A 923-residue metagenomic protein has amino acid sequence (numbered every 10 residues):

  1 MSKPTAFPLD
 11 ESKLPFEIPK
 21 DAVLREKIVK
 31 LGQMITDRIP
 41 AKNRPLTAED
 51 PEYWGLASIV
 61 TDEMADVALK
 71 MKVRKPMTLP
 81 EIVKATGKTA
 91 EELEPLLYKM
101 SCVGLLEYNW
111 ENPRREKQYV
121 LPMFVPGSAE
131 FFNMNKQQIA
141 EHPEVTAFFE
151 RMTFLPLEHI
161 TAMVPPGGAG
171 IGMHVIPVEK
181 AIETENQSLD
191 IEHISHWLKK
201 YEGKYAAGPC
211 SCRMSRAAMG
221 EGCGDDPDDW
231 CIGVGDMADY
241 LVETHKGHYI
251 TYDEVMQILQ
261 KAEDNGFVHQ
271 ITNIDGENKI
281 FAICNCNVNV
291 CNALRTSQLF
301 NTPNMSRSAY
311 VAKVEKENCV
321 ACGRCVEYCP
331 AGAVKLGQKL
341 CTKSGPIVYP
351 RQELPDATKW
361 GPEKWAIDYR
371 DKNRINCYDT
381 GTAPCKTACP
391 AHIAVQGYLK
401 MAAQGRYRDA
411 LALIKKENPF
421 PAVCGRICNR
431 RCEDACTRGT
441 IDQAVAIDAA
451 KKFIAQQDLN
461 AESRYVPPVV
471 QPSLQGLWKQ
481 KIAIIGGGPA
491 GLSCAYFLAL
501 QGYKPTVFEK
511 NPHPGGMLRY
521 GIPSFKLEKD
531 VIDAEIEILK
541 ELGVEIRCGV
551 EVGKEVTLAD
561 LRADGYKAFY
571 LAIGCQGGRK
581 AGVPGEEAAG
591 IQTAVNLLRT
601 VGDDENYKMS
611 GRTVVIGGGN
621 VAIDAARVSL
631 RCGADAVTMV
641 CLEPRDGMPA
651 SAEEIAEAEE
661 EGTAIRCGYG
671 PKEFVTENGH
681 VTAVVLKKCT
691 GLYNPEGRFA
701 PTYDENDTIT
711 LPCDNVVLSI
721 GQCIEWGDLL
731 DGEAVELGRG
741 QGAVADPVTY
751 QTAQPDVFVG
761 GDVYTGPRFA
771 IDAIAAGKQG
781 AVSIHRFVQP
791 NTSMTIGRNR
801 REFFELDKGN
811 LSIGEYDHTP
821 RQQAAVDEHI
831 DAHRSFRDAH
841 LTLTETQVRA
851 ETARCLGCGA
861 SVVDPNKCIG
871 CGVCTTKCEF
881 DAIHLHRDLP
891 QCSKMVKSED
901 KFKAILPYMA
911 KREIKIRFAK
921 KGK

Functional and structural regions predicted by a protein language model:
K72, P76, V83-A85, V103-N112 (+9 more regions): Iron-sulfur cluster-binding cysteine motifs and their immediate structural context in ferredoxin-like electron-transfer
K88, Y119, Q270-I283, L299-Y328 (+13 more regions): Ferredoxin-like iron-sulfur electron-transfer modules
R115-F154: Short, amphipathic alpha-helical interaction segments positioned at domain boundaries
A331-P384, V445-K481, L500, K504 (+9 more regions): Flanking helices and flexible, charged tails adjoining ferredoxin-like Fe-S electron-transfer domains in multi-subunit
I393-Q396, A402-A403, A444-D448, I484-V552 (+4 more regions): Beta1-alpha1 glycine-rich phosphate/pyrophosphate-binding loop at the start of Rossmann-like nucleotide-binding domains
I454-Q475, A534-K554, G578-C632, L737-A753: Glycine-rich dinucleotide-binding loop and its adjacent helix/turn
E587-S610, N694-P767: FAD-site-proximal beta/loop scaffold in flavoenzymes
V763-V788: A conserved FAD-binding loop/helix module that cradles the flavin
